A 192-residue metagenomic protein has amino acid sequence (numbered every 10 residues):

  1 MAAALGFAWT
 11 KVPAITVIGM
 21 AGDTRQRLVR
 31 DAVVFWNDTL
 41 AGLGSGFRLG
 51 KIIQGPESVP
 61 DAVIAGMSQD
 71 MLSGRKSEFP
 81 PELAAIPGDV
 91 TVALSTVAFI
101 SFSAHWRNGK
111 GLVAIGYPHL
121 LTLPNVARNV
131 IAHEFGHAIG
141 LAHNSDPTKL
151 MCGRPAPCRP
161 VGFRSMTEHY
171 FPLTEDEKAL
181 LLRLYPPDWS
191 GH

Functional and structural regions predicted by a protein language model:
M1-A2, V59, G136, A179: N-terminal functional modules and adjacent low-complexity/disordered segments of proteins
M1-L5, I139, P147: Short, functional N-terminal and low-complexity linear motifs
A2-F35: Fold-level signature of zinc-dependent metallopeptidase catalytic domains
D23-S145: Metzincin-family zinc-dependent endopeptidase catalytic domain
S101-H105, G109-V126, A142-H192: Metalloprotease/metallohydrolase-associated module, dominated by Zn2+-dependent proteases
